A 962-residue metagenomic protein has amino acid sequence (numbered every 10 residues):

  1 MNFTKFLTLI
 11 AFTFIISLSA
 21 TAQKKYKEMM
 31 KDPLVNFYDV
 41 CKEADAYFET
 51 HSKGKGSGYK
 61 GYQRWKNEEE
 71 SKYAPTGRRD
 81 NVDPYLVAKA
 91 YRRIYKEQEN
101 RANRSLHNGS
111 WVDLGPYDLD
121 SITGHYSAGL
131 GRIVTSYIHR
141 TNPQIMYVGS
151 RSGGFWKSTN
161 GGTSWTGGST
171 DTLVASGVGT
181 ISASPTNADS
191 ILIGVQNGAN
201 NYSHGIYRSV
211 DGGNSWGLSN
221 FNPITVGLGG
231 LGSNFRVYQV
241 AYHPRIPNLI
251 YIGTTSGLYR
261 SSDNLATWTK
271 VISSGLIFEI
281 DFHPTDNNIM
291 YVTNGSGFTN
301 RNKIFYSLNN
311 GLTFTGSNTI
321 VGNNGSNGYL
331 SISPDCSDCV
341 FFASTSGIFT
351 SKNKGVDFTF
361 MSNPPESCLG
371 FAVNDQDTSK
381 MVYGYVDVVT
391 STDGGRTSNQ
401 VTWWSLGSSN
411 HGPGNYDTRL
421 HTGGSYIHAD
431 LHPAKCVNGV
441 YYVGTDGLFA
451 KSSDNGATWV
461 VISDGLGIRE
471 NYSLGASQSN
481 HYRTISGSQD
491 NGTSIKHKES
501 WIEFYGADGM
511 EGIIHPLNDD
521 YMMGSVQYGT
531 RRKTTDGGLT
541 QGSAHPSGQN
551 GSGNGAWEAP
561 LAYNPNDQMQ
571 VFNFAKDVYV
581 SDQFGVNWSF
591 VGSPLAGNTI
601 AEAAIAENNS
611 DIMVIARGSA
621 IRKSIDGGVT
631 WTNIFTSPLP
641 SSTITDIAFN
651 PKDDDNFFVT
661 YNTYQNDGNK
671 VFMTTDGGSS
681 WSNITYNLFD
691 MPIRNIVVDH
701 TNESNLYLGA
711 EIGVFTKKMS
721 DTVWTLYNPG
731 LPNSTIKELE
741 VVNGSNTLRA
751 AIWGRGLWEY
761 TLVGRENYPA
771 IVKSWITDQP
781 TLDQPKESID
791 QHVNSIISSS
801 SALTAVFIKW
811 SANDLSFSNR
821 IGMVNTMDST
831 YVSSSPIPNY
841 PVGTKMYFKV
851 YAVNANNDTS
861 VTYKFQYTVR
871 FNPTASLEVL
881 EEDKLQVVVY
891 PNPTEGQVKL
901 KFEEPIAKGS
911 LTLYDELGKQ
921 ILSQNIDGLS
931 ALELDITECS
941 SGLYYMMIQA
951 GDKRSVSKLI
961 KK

Functional and structural regions predicted by a protein language model:
M1-K27, S876-L877, V956: Bacterial Sec-dependent N-terminal signal peptides
L18-T21, L880-Y890, T894-K962: C-terminal outer-membrane/trafficking sorting elements
E28-G764: Beta-propeller blade termini and top-face loops
Y760-T777, T868-Y890, E904-P905: Residue-level detector of functionally pivotal "anchor" positions at catalytic/ligand-binding pockets or at interdomain
T781-I789, V889-T894: Short, solvent-exposed loop/linker segments at the N-terminal edge of repeated beta-sheet extracellular domains
N794-A802, N854, E904: Extracellular acidic, Ser/Thr/Pro-rich low-complexity tracts
F807-Y840, T859: Aromatic- and glycine-rich beta-strand/loop motifs that create alpha-glucan
I837-K845, T937-S941: Surface-exposed, short loops/turns at beta-strand junctions within beta-sandwich domains
